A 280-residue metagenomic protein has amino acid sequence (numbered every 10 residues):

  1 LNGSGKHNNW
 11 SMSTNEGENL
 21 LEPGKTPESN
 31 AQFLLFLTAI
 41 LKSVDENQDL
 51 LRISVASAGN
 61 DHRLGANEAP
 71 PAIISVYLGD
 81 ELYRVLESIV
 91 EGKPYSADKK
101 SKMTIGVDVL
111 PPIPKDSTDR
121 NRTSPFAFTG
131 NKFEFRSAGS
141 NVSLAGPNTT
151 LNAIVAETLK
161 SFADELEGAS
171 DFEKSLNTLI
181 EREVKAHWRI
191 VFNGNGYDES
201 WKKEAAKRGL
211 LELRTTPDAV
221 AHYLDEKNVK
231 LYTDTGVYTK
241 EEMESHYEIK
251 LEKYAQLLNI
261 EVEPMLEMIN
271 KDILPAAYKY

Functional and structural regions predicted by a protein language model:
L1-I249: Active-site capping/gating regions of soluble enzymes
S245-I260: Short, charged/polar, low-complexity loop and linker segments that flank or interrupt alpha-helical bundles
N259-Y280: C-terminal substrate/ligand-recognition segments
